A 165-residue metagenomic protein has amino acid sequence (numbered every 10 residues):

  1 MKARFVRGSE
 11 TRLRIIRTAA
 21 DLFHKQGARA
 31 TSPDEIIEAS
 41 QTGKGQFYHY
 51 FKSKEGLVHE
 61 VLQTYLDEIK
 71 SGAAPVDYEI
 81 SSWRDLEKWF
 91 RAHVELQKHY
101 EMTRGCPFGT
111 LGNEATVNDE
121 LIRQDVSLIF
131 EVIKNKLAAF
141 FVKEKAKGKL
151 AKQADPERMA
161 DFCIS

Functional and structural regions predicted by a protein language model:
M1-E10: N-terminal intrinsically disordered/low-complexity leader segments
R14, T18, L22-G56, E60: Helix-turn-helix
K25-R29, R104, K147: Short coil/turn segments at alpha/beta junctions that flank glycine-rich nucleotide-binding fingerprints
E60, A74-R104, P156-C163: Hydrophobic alpha-helical connector segments
Q63-I69: Short, basic, alpha-helical segments at the C-terminal edge of helix-turn-helix-like DNA-binding modules
D85, H99-Q124: Amphipathic alpha-helical segments used for helix-helix packing
N118-E120, F130-M159: Hydrophobic alpha-helical bundle segments that form small-molecule/ligand-binding pockets
